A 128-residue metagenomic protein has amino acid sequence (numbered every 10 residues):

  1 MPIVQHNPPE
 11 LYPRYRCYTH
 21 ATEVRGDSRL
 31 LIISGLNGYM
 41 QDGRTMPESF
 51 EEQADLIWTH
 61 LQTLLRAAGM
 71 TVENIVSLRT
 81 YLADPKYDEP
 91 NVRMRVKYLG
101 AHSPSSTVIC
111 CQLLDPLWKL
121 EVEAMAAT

Functional and structural regions predicted by a protein language model:
M1-V76, L82-T128: N-terminal presequence-like segments and the immediate start of the first folded domain
